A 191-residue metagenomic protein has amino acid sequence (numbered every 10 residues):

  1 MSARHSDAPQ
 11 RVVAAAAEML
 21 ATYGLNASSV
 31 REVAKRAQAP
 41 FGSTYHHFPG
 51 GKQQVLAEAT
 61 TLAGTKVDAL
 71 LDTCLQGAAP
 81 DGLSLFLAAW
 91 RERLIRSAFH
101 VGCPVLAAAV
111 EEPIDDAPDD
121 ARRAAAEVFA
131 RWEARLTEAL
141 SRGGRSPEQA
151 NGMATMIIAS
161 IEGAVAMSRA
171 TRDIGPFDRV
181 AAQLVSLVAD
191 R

Functional and structural regions predicted by a protein language model:
M1-D7: N-terminal intrinsically disordered/low-complexity leader segments
R11, M19-E58: Helix-turn-helix
T60-K66: Short, basic, alpha-helical segments at the C-terminal edge of helix-turn-helix-like DNA-binding modules
L71-V101, M153-I157: Hydrophobic alpha-helical connector segments
C74, E92-I95, P104-D116, L140: Helix-loop "lid/cap" segments that line or gate small-molecule binding pockets
R96, E111-I114, E138, I158-G175 (+1 more regions): Amphipathic C-terminal alpha-helical segment
P104-A107, P147-M167, R179, Q183-S186: Hydrophobic alpha-helical segments that form the core of small-molecule binding pockets and/or dimer interfaces
D115-P118, F129-A154, D190-R191: Hydrophobic alpha-helical bundle segments that form small-molecule/ligand-binding pockets
